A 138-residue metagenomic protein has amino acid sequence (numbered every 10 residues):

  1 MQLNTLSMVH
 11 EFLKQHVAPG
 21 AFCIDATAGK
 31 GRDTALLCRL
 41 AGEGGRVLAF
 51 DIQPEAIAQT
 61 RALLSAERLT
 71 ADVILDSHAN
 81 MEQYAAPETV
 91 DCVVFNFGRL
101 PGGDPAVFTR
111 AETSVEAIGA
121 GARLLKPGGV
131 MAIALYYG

Functional and structural regions predicted by a protein language model:
M1-F22, A26, R32-A35, R39: S-adenosyl-L-methionine
A18, A41-G42, L125-P127: Helix-to-beta-strand junctions that scaffold the AdoMet/dcAdoMet cofactor pocket in Class I SAM-dependent enzymes
A21, G45, G129: Glycine-centered, small-residue-biased loops immediately flanking beta-strands in adenine/cofactor-binding cores
R46-D51: Conserved SAM-binding motif I beta-strand of class I
A58-D91: S-adenosyl-L-methionine
V94-E116: Mobile active-site "lid"/loop adjacent to the S-adenosyl-L-methionine
T113-P127: A short glycine-rich, Lys/Arg-flanked "PGG" loop and its adjoining helix->strand segment in the class I
